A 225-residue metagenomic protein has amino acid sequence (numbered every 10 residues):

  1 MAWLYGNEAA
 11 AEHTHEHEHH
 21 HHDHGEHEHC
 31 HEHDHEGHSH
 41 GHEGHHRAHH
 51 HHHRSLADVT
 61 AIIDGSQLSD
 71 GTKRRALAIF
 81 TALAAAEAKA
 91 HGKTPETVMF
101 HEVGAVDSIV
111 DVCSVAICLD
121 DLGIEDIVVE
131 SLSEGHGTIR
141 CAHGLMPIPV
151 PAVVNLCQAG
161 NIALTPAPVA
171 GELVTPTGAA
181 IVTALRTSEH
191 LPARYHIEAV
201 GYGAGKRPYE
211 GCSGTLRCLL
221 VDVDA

Functional and structural regions predicted by a protein language model:
M1-D58: Histidine-centered metal-binding segments
M1-W3, D111, V115-C118, A180-A184: Short, hydrophobic/amphipathic alpha-helical patches that form generic packing surfaces within helical domains
L4-E8, I62, S66, A82 (+5 more regions): Change "in soluble alpha/beta enzymes" to "in soluble alpha/beta proteins
H51-E102: Anion-binding (especially nucleotide phosphate/pyrophosphate-binding) glycine-rich loop and adjoining beta-alpha core
G65-R74, M99-V106, T138-G144, T165-L173: Flexible, glycine/proline-enriched loop segments at strand-loop-helix junctions that form or flank small-ligand binding
A78-T81, A85, C113, P151 (+1 more regions): Short, contiguous clusters of charged residues that form electrostatic/catalytic patches at enzyme active sites, used
F100-G123: Conserved phosphate/anionic-ligand binding catalytic regions in large, soluble enzymes, centered on
I124-A225: Mobile "lid/hinge" segments at catalytic clefts and subdomain interfaces of large enzymes
